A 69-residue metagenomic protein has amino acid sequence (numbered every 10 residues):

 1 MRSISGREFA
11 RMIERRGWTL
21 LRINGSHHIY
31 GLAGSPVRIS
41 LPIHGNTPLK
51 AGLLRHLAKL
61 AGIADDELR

Functional and structural regions predicted by a protein language model:
M1-N24, I29-R69: Basic nucleic-acid-binding interfaces
